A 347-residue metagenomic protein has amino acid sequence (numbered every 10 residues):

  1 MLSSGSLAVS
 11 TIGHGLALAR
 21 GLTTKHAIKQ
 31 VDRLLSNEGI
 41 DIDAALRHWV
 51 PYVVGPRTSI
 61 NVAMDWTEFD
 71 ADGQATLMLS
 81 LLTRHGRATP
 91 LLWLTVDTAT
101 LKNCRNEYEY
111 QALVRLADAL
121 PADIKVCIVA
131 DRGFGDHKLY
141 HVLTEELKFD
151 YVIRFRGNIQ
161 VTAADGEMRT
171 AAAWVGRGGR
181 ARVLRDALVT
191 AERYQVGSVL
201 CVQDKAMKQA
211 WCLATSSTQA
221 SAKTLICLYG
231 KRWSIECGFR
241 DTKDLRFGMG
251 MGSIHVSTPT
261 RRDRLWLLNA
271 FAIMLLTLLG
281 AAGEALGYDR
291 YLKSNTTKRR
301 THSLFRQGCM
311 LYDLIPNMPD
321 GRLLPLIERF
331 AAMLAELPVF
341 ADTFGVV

Functional and structural regions predicted by a protein language model:
M1-A8, L46-R47, T58, A71 (+1 more regions): Single, function-defining residue in the core of a domain
L2, L18, N37: Nucleic-acid substrate recognition interfaces
L16-Q30: Short, basic interhelical loop/turn and adjoining N-cap of the next helix at nucleic-acid- or acidic-partner-contacting
A27-G86, P90-L92, D97: Active-site-proximal, Lys/Arg-enriched surface segment that forms a nucleic-acid-binding/basic interface patch
